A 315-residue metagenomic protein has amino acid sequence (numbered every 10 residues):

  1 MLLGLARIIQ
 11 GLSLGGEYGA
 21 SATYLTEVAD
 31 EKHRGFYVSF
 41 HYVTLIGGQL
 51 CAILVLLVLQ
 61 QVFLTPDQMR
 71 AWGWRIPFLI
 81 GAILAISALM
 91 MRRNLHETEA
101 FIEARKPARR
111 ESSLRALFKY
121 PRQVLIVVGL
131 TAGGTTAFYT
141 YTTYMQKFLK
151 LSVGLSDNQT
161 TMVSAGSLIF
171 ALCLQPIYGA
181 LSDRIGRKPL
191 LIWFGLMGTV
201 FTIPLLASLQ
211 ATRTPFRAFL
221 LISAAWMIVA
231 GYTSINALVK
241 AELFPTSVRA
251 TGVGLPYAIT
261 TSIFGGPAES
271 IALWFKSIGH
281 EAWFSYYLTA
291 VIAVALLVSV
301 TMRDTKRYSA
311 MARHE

Functional and structural regions predicted by a protein language model:
G35-Q60, L255-A268: Glycine-rich segments within core transmembrane alpha-helices of 12-TM secondary carriers
L45-R92: Helix-loop-helix hairpin linking two adjacent transmembrane segments in secondary transporters
Q61-L79, I271-A290: A membrane-interface helix-boundary motif in multi-pass transporters
A88-L95, V239, A290-E315: Multi-pass alpha-helical transporter architecture, strongest for 12-TM Major Facilitator/SLC carriers used
P121-F170, F264-E269: Extracytoplasmic gate region of multi-pass secondary transporters
R184-G195: Cytoplasmic membrane-interface "Motif A"-like loop-to-helix N-cap segments of 12-TM Major Facilitator Superfamily
L196-R213: C-terminal ends and interior cores of transmembrane alpha-helices in multi-pass membrane transporters/permeases
T246-I278: A late C-terminal transmembrane helix in Major Facilitator Superfamily
